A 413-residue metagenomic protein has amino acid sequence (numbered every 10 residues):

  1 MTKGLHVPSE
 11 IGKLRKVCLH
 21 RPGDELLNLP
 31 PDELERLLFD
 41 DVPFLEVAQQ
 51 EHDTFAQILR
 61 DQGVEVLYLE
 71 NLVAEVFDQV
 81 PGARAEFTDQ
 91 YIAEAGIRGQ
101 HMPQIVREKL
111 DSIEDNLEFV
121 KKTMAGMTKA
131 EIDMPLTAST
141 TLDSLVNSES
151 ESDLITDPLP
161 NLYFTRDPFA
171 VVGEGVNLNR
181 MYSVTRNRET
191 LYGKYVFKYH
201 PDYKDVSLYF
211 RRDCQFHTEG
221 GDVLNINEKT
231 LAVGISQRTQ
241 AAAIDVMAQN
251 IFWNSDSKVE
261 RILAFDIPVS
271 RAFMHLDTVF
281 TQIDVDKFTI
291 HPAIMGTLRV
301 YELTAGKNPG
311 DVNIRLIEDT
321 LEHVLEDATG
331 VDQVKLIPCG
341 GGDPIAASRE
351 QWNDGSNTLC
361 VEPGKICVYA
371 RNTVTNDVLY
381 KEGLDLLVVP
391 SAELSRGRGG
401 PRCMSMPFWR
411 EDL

Functional and structural regions predicted by a protein language model:
M1-L413: The feature marks the mature, well-folded catalytic cores of soluble enzymes
